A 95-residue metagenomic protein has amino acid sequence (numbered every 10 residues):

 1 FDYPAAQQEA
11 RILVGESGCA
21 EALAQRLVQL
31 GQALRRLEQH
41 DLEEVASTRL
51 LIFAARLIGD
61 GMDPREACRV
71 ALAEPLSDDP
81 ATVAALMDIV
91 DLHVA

Functional and structural regions predicted by a protein language model:
F1-A95: C-terminal regulatory/interaction module of P-loop NTP-utilizing enzymes
